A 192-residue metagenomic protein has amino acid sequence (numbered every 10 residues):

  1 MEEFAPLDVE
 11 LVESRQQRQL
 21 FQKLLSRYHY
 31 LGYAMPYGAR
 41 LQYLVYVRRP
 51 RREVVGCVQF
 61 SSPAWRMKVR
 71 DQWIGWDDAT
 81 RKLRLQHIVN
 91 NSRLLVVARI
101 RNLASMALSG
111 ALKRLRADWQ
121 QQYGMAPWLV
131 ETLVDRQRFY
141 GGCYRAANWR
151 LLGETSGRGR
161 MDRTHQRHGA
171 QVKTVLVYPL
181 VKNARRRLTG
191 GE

Functional and structural regions predicted by a protein language model:
M1-F4: A positional "C-terminalness" feature that preferentially activates on distal terminal regions of long, nucleic
D8-Q22, S26-Q42, V47-N183: Acyl-donor binding region in acyl/amide transferases
A184-E192: Flexible, glycine-/basic-rich loop-and-beta segments that form/coincide with the SAM-dependent methyltransferase
